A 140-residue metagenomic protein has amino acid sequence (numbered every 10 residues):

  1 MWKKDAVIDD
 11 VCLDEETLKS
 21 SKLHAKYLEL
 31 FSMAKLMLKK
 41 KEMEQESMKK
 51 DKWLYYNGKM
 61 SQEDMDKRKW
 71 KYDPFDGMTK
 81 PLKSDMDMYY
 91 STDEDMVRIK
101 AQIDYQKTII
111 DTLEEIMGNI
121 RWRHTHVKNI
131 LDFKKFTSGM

Functional and structural regions predicted by a protein language model:
M1-M140: Charge-rich amphipathic alpha-helical interaction elements
